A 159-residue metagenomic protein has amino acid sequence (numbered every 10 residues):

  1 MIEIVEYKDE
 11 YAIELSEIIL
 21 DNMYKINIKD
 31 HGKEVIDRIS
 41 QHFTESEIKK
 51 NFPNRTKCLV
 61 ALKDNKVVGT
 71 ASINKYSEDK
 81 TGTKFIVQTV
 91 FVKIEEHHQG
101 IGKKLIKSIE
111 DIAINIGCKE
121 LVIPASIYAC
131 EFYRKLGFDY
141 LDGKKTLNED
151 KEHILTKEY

Functional and structural regions predicted by a protein language model:
I2-E17: A short beta-loop-alpha structural element at the N-terminal edge of CoA-dependent acyl/N-acetyltransferase catalytic
L20-E47: Conserved GNAT-fold acetyl-CoA-binding loop/helix
E45-V60, I86: A short helix-loop-beta-strand connector motif used in the catalytic cores of GNAT acetyltransferases and, in some
V60, K66-K75, I86, F91: Conserved beta-strand in the GNAT
K75-Q88, H97, L147-E149: A conserved beta-turn-beta hairpin within the catalytic core of GNAT-like acetyltransferases that forms part
V92, H98-D111, K135: Conserved acetyl-CoA-binding loop-helix of GNAT-fold acetyltransferases
I106, A113-S126: Conserved GNAT acetyl-CoA-binding A-motif
V122-P124, R134, D139-L155: Conserved catalytic-core motifs of GNAT/GCN5-like acyltransferases
